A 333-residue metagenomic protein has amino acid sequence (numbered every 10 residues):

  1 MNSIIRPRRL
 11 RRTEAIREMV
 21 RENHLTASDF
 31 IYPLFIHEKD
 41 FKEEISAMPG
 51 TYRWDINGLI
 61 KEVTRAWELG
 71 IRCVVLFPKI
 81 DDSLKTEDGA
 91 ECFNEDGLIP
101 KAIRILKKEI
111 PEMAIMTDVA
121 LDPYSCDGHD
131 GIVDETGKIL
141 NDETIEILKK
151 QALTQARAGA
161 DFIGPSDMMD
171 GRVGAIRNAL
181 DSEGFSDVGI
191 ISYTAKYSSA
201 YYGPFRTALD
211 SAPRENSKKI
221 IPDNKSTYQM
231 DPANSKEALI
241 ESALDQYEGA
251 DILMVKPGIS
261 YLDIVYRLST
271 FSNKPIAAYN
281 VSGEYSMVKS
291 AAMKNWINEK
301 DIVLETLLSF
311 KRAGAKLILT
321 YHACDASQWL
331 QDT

Functional and structural regions predicted by a protein language model:
M1-R21: N-terminal amphipathic/basic leader segments beginning at the initiator methionine
N2, T13, L25-I31, H37-T333: Alpha/beta enzyme core
